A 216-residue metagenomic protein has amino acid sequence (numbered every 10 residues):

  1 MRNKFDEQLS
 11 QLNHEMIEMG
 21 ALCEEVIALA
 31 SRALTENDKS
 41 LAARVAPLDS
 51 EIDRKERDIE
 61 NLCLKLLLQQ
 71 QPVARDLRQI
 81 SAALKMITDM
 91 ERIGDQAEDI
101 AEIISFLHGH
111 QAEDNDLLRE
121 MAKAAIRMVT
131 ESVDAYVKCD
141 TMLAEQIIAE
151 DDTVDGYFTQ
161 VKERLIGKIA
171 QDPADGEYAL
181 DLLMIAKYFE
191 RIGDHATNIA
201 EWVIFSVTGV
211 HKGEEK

Functional and structural regions predicted by a protein language model:
M1-K216: Cytosolic, long alpha-helical scaffolding segments
